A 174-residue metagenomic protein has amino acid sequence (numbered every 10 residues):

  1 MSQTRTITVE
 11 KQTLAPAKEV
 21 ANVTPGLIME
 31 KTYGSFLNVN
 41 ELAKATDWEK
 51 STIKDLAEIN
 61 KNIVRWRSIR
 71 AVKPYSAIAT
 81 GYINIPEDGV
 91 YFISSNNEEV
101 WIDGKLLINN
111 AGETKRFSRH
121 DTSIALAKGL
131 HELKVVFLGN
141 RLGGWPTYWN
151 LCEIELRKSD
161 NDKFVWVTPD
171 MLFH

Functional and structural regions predicted by a protein language model:
S2-I7: Edge beta-strands of extracellular beta-sandwich domains
T8-V90, S95-H174: Extracellular/secretory pathway-exposed regions associated with glycan biology
